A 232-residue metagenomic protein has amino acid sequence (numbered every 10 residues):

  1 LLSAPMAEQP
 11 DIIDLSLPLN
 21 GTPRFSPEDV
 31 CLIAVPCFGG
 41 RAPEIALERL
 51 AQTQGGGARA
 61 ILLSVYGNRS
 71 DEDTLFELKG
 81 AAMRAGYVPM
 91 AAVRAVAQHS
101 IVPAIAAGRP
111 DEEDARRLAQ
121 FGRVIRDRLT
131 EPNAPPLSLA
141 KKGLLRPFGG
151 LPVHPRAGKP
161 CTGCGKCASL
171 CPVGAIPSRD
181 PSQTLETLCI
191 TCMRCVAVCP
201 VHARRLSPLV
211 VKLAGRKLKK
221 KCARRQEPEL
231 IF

Functional and structural regions predicted by a protein language model:
L1-D14, F25-G150, S207-F232: FMN-binding flavodoxin-like domain, especially the glycine-rich phosphate-binding loop
D11-L19, S178-P181: Short gly/ser/thr-rich secondary-structure transition/capping motifs
L19-F25: Structural motif
P135-P172: A mid-sequence, solvent-exposed acidic-amphipathic segment
A157, T162, K166-I190, R194-V211: Iron-sulfur cluster-binding cysteine motifs and their immediate structural context in ferredoxin-like electron-transfer
